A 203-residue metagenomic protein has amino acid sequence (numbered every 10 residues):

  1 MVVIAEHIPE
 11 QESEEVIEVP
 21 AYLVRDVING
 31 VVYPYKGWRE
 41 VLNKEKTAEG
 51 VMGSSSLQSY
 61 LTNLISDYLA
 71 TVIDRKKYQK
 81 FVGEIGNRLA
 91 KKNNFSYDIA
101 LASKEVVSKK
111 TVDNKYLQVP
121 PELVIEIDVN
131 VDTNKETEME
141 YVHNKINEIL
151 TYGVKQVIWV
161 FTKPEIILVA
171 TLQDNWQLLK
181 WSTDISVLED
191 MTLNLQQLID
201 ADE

Functional and structural regions predicted by a protein language model:
M1-E203: Gly/Pro/Ser/Thr-rich low-complexity, intrinsically disordered segments predominantly at protein N-termini
